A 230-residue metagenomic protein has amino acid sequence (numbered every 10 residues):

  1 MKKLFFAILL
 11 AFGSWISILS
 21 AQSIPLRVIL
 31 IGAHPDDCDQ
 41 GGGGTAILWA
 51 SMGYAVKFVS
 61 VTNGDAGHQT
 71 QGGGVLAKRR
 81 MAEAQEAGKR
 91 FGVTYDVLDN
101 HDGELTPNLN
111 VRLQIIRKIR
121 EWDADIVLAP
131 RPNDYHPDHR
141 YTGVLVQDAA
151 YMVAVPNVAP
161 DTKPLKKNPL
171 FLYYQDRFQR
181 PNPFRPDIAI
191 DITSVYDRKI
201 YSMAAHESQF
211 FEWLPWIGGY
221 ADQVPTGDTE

Functional and structural regions predicted by a protein language model:
K2, L19-I31, N108-E230: Metal-dependent de-N-acetylase/amidase catalytic core
K2-K3, L9, A55, G92 (+1 more regions): Generic intrinsically disordered, low-complexity segments enriched for polar/acidic and small residues
F5-F6, E83, S202: Sequence-pattern detector for short linear motifs and compositional/periodic biases rather than a specific fold
F5-I18: Bacterial N-terminal signal peptides
I8-L9, E86, A205: A periodicity- and composition-biased signal for non-globular, repetitive helical segments
F12-G13, A46, V158: Alpha-helical transmembrane segments and their juxtamembrane interfaces
L19-W122, V144, M152, T162: Active-site rim/loop-helix segments in enzyme catalytic domains that contact anionic ligands
